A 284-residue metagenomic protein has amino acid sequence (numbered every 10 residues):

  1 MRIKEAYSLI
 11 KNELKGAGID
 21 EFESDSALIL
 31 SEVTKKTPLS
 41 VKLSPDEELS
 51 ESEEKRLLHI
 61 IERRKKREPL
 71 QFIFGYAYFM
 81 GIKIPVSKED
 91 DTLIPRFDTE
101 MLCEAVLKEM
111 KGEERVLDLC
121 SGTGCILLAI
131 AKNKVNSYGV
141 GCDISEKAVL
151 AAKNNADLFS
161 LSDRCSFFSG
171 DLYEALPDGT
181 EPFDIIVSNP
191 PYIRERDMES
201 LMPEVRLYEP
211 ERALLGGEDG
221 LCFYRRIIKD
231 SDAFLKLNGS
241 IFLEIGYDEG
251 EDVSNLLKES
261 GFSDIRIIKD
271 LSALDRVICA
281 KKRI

Functional and structural regions predicted by a protein language model:
M1-T34, P38-K42, L49: Non-catalytic accessory regions of SAM-dependent methyltransferases
E32-E109: Conserved AdoMet
Q71, I193-R196, D248: Active-site beta-alpha loop architecture of Rossmann-like, nucleotide-cofactor-dependent enzymes
F74, S169-G170, I245, K269: Short loop/edge segments at beta-strand edges and connector loops that shape dinucleotide/nucleotide cofactor-binding
I94-S200, R226: Conserved SAM/SAH cofactor-binding pocket of Class I
L161, E209, L235-L237: Helix-to-beta-strand junctions that scaffold the AdoMet/dcAdoMet cofactor pocket in Class I SAM-dependent enzymes
Y192-C222: Mobile active-site "lid"/loop adjacent to the S-adenosyl-L-methionine
E218-K281: Conserved Class I SAM-dependent methyltransferase catalytic core
